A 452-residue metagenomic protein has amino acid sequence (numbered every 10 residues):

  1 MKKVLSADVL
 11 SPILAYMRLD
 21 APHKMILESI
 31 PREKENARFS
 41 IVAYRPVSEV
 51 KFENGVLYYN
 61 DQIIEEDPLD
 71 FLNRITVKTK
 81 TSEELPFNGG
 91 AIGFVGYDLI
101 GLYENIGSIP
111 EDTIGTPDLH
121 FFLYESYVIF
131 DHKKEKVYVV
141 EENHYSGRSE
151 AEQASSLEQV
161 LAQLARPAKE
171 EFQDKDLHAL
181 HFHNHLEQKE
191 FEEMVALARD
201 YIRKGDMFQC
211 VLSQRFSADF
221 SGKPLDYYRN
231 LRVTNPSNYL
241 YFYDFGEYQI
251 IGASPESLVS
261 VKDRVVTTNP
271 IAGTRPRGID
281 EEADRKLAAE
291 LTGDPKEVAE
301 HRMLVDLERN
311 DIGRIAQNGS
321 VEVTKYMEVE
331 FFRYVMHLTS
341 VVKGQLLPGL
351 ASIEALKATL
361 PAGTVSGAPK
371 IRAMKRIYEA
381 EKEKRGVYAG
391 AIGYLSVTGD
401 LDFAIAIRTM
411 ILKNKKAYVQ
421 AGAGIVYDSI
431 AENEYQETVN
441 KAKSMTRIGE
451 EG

Functional and structural regions predicted by a protein language model:
M1-G452: Extended alpha-helical targeting/anchoring segments, especially N-terminal organellar/secretory targeting helices
